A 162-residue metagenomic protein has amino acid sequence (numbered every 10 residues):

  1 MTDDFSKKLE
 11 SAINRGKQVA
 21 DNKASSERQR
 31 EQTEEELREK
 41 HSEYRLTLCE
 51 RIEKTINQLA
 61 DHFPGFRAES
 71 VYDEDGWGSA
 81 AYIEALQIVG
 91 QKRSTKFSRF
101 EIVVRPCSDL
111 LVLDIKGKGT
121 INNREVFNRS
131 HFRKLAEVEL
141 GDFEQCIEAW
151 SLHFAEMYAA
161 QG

Functional and structural regions predicted by a protein language model:
M1, F5-K8, L37, Y44: N-terminal amphipathic alpha-helix initiation
D3-D21: Intrinsically disordered, low-complexity regulatory segments
K7-I13, F100-V104, F154: Generic hydrophobic, helix-prone segments enriched in Leu/Val/Ile
R15, V19-R67: Contiguous, amphipathic alpha-helical segments that mediate oligomerization or scaffolding in large protein assemblies
S25-R28, Q32, A60-W77, A149 (+1 more regions): Short glycine-rich, low-complexity/disordered patches
N57-D114: Amphipathic, interaction-prone secondary-structure segments
C107-L110, K116-G162: Ampiphathic alpha-helical segments that act as solvent-exposed interaction surfaces
